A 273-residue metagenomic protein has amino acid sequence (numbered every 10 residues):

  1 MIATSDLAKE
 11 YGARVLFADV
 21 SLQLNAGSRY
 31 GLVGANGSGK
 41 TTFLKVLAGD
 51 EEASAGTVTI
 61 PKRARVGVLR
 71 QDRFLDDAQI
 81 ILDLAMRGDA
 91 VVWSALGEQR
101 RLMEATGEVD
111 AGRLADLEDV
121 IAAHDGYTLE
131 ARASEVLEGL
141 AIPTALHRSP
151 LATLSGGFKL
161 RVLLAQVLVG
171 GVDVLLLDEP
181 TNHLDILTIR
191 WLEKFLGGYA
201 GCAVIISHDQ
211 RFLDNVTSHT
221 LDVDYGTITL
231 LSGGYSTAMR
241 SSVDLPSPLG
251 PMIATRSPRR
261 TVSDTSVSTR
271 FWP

Functional and structural regions predicted by a protein language model:
M1-M239: ABC ATP-binding cassette signature C-motif
G31, S247-P248: Residue-level marker of motif borders
S236, R240-S242, S247, R256-W272: Low-acidity, Ser/Thr- and Arg-rich intrinsically disordered low-complexity segments
